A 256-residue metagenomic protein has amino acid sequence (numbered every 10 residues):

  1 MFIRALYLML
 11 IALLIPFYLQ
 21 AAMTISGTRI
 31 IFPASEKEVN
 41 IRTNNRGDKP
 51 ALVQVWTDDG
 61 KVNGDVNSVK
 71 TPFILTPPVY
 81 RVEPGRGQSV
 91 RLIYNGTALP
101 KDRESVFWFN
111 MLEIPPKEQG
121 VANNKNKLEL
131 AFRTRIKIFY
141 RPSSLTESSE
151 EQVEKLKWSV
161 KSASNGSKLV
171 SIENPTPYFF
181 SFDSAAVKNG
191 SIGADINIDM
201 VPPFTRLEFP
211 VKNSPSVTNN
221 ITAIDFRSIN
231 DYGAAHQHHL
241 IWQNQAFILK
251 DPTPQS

Functional and structural regions predicted by a protein language model:
F2-I11: Sec-dependent signal peptide recognition, specifically the positively charged N-region followed immediately by
A21-N44, S148-N165: Beta-sheet-dominated interaction scaffolds and their linkers
I41-G47, V170-T176: Asparagine-centered strand-capping/turn motif at beta-strand->loop junctions
K49-T57, F179-A186, H238: Short, hydrophobic/aromatic beta-strand segments
D59-V69, F182-V187: Short, basic/aromatic beta-hairpin or loop at an interaction surface
G64-A98, G190-T218: Intrinsically disordered, low-complexity Pro/Gly/Ser/Thr-rich segments with frequent PxxP/GP/PP motifs and embedded
N95-T146, S216-S256: Terminal connector regions
